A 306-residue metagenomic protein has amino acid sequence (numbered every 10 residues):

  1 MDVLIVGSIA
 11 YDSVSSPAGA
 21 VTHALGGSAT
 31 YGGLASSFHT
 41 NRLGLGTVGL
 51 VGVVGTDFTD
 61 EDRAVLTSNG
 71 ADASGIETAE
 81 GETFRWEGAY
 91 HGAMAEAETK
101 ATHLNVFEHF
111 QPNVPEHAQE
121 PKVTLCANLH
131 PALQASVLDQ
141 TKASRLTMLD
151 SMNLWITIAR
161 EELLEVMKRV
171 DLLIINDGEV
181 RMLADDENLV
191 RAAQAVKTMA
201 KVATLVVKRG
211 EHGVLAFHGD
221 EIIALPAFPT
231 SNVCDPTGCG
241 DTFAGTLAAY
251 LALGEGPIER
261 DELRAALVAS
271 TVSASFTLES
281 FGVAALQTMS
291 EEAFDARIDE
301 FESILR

Functional and structural regions predicted by a protein language model:
M1-L4: Extreme N-terminal starter segment of soluble prokaryotic enzymes
S8-I9, S28, T242: Active-site metal-binding loops of divalent metal-dependent hydrolases
Y11-H23, F38-L125, D139-A143, D295-R306: Conserved N-terminal subdomain of the carbohydrate kinase-like
Y31-G46, A195-M199: A short, N-terminal amphipathic alpha-helix
L34, W86-A89, G213-F217: Short beta-strand scaffold segments in enzyme catalytic cores
S36, N176, G240: Short, conserved phosphate/pyrophosphate- and ester-handling motifs at nucleotide-, phospho-/glycolipid
V123-A195, G213: Conserved beta-alpha-beta core of the PfkB/ribokinase-like small-molecule kinase fold
V190-R306: Conserved phosphate-binding/catalytic region of the ribokinase-like
